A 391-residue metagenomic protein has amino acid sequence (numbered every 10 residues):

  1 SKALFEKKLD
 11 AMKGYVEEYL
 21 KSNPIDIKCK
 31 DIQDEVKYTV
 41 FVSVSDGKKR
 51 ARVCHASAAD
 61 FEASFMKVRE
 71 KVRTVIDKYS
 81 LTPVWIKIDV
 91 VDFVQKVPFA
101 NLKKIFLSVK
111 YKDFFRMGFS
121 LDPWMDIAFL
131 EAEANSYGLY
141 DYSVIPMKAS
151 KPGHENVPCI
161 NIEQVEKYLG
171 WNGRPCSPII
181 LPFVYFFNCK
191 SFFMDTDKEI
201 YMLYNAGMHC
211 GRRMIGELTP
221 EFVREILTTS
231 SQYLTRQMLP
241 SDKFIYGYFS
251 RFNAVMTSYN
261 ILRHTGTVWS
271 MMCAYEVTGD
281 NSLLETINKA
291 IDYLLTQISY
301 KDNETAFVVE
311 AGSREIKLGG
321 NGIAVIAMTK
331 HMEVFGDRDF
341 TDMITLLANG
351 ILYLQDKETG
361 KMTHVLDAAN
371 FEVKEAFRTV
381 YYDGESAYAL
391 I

Functional and structural regions predicted by a protein language model:
S1-Y79: Extended, solvent-exposed polar beta/coil surface segments
S43-E225: Extended, non-transmembrane interaction/recognition domains
Y142, P146-V165, S282, K301-S313 (+5 more regions): Domain-length accessory/inserted modules outside core catalytic folds
P175-C176, I226-K243, L284-E304, T341-M362: Long, well-ordered core segments of solenoidal/helical folds
M202-N253, E276: Eukaryote-specific, low-hydrophobicity, charge-rich regions
A206-P220, T265-N281, I323-D337, E385-I391: Well-ordered alpha-helical scaffold segments within catalytic/enzyme domains
F244-N260, N303-V325, K361-E385: Carbohydrate-binding/catalytic loop surfaces
I326-I391: Active-site lining segments of carbohydrate-active enzymes
